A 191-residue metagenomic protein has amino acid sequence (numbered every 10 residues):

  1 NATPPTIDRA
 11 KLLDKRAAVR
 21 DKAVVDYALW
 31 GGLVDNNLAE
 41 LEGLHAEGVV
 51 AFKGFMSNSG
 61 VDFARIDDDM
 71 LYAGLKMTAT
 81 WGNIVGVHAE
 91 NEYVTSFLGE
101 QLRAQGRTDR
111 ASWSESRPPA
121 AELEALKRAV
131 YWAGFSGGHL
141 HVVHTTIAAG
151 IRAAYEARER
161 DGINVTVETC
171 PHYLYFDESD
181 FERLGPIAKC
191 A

Functional and structural regions predicted by a protein language model:
N1-K22: Metal-associated gating/positioning segment near the N- to mid-region
N1-P5, G31-N36, N58: Acidic, glycine-rich active-site loops and adjacent beta-strand->loop/helix elements that engage anionic groups
A2, A23-D26, S112-W113: N-terminal start-of-chain detector that recognizes signal peptides and the immediate post-cleavage beginning
P5, W30-G31, A64, P119: A generic secondary-structure micro-motif detector that highlights 1-2 residue hydrophobic/ambivalent hotspots embedded
I7, L33-D35, T145-A149: Short beta->alpha linker loops
A18-G32: A glycine-rich helix N-cap at a beta->alpha junction
A39-A191: Histidine/acidic residue-rich metal-binding segments in metalloenzymes
